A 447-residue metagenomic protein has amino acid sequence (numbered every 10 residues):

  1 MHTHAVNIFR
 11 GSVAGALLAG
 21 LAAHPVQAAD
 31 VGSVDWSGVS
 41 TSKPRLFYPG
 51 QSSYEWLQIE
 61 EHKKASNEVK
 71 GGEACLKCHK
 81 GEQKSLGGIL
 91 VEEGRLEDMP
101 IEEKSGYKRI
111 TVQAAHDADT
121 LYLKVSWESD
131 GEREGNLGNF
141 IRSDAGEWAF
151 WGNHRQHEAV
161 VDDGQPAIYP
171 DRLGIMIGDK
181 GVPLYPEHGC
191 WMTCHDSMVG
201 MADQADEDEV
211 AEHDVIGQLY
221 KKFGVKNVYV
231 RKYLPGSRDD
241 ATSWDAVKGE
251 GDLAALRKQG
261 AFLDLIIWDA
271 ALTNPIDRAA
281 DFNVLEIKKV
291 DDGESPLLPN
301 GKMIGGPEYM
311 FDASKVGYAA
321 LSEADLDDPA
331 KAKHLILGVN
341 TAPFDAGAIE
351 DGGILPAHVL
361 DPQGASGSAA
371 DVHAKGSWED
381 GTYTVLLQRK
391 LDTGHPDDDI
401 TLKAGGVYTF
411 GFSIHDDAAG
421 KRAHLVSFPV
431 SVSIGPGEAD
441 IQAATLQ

Functional and structural regions predicted by a protein language model:
H2-V13: Bacterial N-terminal signal peptides that target proteins for export
L18-Q27: C-terminal segment of classical bacterial N-terminal signal peptides
A29-G72, L86-Q113, G135-N139: Sequence context of c-type cytochrome heme-c attachment sites
A29-W56, S143-A348, G394-Q447: Acidic/polar low-complexity flexible segments
G72-E82, C194: The canonical Cys-X-X-Cys-His
I110-Q113, V372-S377: Beta-strand-rich interaction surfaces with strong enrichment in secreted/lumenal proteins
T120-W127, Y383-R389: Short, well-ordered beta-strand segments enriched in hydrophobic/aromatic residues
S368-A370, S377, V385-T393: A beta-strand/beta-hairpin structural motif
